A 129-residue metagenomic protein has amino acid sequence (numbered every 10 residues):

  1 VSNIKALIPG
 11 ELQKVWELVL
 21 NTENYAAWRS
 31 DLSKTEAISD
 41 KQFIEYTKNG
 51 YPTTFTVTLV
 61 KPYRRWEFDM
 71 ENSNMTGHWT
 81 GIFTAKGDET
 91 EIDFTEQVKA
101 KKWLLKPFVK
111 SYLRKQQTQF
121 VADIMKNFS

Functional and structural regions predicted by a protein language model:
V1-E36: Hydrophobic ligand-binding cavity/cleft-lining segments
V1-L7, F55-T56, K86-E89, A122 (+1 more regions): Hydrophobic-ligand-binding modules of eukaryotic lipid transfer/binding families
I4, S33-K34, F43, F55 (+1 more regions): Residue-level detector of beta-strand structural context in well-folded domains
V15-V19, Y25, F43, V57 (+3 more regions): Hydrophobic pocket/interface hotspot
Y46-E91, Q97-K99: Hydrophobic-ligand binding "helix-grip"
Q97-S129: A conserved amphipathic terminal alpha-helix motif
